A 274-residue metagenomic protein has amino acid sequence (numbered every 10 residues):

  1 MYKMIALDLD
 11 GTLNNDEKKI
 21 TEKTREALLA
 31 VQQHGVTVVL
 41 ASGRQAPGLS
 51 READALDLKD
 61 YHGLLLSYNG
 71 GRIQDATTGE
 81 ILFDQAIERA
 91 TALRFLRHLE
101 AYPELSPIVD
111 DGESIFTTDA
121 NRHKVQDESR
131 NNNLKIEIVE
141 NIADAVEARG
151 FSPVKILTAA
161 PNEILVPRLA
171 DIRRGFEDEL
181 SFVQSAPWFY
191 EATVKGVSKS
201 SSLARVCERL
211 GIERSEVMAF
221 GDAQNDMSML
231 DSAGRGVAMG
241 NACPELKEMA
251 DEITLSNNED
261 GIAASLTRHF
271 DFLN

Functional and structural regions predicted by a protein language model:
M1-M4, T21, E191-N274: Mg2+-dependent phosphoryl-transfer enzymes with acidic/Ser/Thr/Gly-rich catalytic loops
K3-E17: Asp-based phosphoryl-transfer active-site loop
E22-V125: Active-site phosphate-binding/coordination module
T24, L49-A53, R168, I172 (+3 more regions): Hydrophobic packing residues within well-ordered alpha-helices of enzyme cores
V31, S42, N69, I156 (+3 more regions): Residue-level signal for inorganic ion chemistry
G35-V39, G63, K155, S215-E216 (+1 more regions): Short active-site oxyanion
L56, Y61, N69, G175-D178 (+2 more regions): Short, structured coil segments at secondary-structure junctions
H98, E104-F220: Conserved acidic, metal-coordinating active-site core of Asp-based, Mg2+-dependent phosphoryl-transfer enzymes
